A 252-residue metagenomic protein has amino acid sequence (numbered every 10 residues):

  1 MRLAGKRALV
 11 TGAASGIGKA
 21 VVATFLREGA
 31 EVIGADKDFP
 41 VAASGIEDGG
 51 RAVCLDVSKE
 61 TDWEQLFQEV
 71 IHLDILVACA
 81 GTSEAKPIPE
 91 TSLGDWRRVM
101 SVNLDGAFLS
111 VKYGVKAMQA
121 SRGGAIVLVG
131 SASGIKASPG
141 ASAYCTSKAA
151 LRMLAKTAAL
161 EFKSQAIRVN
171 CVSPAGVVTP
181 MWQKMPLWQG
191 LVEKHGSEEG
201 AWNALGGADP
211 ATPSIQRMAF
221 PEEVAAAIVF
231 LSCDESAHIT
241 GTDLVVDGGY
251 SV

Functional and structural regions predicted by a protein language model:
P87-I88, D95-R97, D209: Substrate-binding pocket helix/loop in short-chain dehydrogenase/reductase
P89, K136-A143, S164, Q216 (+1 more regions): Active-site loop immediately N-terminal to the catalytic Tyr-X3-Lys motif of short-chain dehydrogenase/reductase
V111, S147, A155: Active-site helix of classical SDR
K116, L160-E161, A237: Alpha-helical segment proximal to the catalytic Tyr-Lys
S131: Residue(s) in the substrate-gating loop at a strand-loop-helix junction that position the organic substrate next
K163, R168, I239-G241: Short, small/polar-rich loop/turn modules that mediate ligand/substrate recognition or access, typified
C171, H195-E235, I239, G248: C-terminal helical subdomain
